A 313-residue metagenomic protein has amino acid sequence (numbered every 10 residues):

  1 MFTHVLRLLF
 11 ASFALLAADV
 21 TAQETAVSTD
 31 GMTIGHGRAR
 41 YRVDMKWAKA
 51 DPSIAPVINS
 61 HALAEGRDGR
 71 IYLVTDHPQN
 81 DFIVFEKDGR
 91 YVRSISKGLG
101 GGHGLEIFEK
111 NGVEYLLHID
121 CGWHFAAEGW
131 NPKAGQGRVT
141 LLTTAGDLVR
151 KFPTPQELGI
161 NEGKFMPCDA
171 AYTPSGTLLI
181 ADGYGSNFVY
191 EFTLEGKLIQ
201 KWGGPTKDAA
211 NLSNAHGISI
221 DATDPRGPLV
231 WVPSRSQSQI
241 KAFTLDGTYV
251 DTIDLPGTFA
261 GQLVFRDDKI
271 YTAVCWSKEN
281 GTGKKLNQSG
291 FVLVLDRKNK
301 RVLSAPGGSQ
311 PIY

Functional and structural regions predicted by a protein language model:
R7-A17: Bacterial N-terminal signal peptides
Q23-K46: Blade/loop signatures of beta-propeller domains
M45-S53, R90-I95, R150-F152, Q156-I160 (+3 more regions): A short beta-strand motif characteristic of beta-propeller blades
S53-D68, L99-E114, G122-H124, E157-T177 (+5 more regions): Beta-rich, blade/repeat-based domains predominating in secreted/periplasmic proteins but also intracellular
H61, Y72-K97: Beta-propeller domains
L73-H77, L116-W123, P132-K133, I180-G183 (+3 more regions): Conserved beta-strand positions in repeat-built beta-propeller and related beta-rich domains
D81-V84, G137-T140, N187-E191, Q239-K241 (+1 more regions): A short loop-to-beta-strand structural motif that recurs across blades of beta-propeller domains
F85-R90, T143-D147, T193-K197, T244-T248 (+1 more regions): Short loop/turn segments that connect beta-strands within beta-propeller blades
